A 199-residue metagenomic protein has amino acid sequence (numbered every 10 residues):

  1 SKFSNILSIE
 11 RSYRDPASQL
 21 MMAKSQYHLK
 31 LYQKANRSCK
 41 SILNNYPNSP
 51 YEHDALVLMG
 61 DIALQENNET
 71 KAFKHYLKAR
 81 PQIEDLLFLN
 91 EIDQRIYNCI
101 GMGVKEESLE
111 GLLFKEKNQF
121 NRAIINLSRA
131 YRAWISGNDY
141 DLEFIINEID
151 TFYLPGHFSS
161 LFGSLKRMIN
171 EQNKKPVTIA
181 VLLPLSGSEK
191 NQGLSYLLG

Functional and structural regions predicted by a protein language model:
S1-G199: Extracytosolic ligand-binding ectodomains
